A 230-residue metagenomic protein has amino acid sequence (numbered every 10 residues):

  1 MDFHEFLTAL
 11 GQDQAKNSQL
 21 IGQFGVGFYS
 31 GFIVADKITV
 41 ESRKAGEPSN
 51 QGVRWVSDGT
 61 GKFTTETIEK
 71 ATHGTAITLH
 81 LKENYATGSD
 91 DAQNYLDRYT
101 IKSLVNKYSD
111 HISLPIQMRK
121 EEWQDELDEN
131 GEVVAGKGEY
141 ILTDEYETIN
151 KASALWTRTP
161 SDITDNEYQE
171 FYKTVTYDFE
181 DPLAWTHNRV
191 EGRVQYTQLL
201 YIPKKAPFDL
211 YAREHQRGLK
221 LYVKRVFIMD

Functional and structural regions predicted by a protein language model:
M1-D91, Y95, S103, E126: GHKL (Bergerat-fold) ATPase N-terminal catalytic module, capturing the glycine-rich phosphate-binding loop and acidic
E41-G61, N84-Y85, D90-N94, Y99-D230: GHKL/Bergerat-fold ATPase module in large chromosome/replication-associated machines
